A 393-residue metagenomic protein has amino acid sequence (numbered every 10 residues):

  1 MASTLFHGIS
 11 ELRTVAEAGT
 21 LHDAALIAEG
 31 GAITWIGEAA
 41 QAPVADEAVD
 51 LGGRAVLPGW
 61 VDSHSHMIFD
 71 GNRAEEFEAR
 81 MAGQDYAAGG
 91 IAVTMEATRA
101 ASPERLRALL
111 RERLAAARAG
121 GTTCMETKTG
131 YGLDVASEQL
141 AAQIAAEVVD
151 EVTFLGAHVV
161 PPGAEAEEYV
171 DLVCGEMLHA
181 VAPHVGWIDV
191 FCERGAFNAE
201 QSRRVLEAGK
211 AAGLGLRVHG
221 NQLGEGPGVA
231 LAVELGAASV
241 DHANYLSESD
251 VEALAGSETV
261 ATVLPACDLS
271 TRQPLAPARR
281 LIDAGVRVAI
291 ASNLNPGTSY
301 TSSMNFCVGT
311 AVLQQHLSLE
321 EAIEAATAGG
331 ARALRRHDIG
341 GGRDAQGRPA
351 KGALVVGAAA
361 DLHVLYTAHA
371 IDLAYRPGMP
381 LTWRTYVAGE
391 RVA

Functional and structural regions predicted by a protein language model:
M1-A42: N-terminal metal-binding scaffold of metallo-dependent hydrolase/deaminase domains
L5, D46-D50, V152, T385: Conserved beta-strand scaffold positions in the cores of enzyme catalytic domains, especially in NTP/NDP-utilizing
I9, L26, G31, G53 (+13 more regions): Divalent metal-coordination and catalytic microenvironments
G19-H22, P43, Q346-G347, G378-P380: Short, small/polar residue-rich loop motifs at catalytic or cofactor-binding pockets
H22, V356-A359: Short, flexible surface segments
L51-L109: Metal-associated gating/positioning segment near the N- to mid-region
A92-R111, A115, T123-P227: Metal-coordinating catalytic core of metallo-dependent amide/deamination hydrolases
G215, E225-A353, L365-I371, V392-A393: Active-site-adjacent C-terminal substructures of enzyme catalytic domains
